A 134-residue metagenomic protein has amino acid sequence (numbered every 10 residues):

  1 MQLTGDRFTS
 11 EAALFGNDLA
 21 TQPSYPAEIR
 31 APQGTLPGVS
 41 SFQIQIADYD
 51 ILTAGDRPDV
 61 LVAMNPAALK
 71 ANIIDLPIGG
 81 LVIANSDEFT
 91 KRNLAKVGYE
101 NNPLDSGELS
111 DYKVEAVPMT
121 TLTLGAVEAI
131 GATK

Functional and structural regions predicted by a protein language model:
M1-K134: Active-site cofactor/cluster-binding pocket
